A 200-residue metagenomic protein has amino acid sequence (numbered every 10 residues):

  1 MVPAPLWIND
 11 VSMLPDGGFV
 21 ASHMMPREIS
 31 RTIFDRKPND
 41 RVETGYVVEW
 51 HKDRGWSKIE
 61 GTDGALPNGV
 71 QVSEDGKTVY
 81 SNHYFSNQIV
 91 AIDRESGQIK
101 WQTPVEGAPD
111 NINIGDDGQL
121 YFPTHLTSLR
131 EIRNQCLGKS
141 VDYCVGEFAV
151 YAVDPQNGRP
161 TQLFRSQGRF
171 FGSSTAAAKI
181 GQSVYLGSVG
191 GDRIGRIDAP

Functional and structural regions predicted by a protein language model:
V2-F19, M25-R27, R41-Y46, K58-T78 (+2 more regions): Beta-rich, blade/repeat-based domains predominating in secreted/periplasmic proteins but also intracellular
V20-S22, S81, Y121-P123, L186-G187: Residue position within the beta-strands of beta-propeller blades
A21-V42, P123-V145: Short, conserved, GDST-rich strand-edge loop motifs in beta-rich repeat architectures
M25-P26, F85, L126, G190 (+1 more regions): Residue-level signature of beta-propeller blades and closely related beta-rich strand-turn architectures in secreted
E28-I29, V47, N87-I89, L129-R130 (+2 more regions): Structural signal for beta-propeller blades
K37-K52, D142-Q156: Beta-propeller blade signature
W50-R54, D93-G97, D154-G158, D198-P200: Short loop/turn segments that connect beta-strands within beta-propeller blades
S173-P200: Blade-level signature of beta-propeller repeat domains, shared across WD40, Kelch, NHL, RCC1 and BNR/Asp-box propellers
